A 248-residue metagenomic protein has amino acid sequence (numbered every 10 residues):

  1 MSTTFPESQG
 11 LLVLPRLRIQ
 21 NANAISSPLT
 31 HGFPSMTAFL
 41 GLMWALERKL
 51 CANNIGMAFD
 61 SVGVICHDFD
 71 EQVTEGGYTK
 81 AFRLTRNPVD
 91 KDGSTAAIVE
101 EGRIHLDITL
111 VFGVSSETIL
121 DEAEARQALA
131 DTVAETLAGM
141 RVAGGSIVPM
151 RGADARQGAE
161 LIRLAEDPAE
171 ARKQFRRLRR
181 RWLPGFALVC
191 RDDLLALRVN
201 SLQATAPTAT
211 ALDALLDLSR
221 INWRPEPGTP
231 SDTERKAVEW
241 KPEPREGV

Functional and structural regions predicted by a protein language model:
M1-S8, A169, T233: Polar low-complexity intrinsically disordered regions
T3-Q9, E100-H105: Short glycine/proline-enriched loop/turn "hinge" motifs that connect secondary-structure elements and lie
P6-T79: N-terminal ordered "arm"
N21-N23, N53-N54, N87, N200 (+1 more regions): Detector for Asparagine
L40-G41, P88-D92, E166-P168: A short linear-motif detector with a strong N-terminal bias
E71-L110: A broadly used, surface-exposed interaction patch
G102-V248: Internal, well-folded beta-alpha domain core
